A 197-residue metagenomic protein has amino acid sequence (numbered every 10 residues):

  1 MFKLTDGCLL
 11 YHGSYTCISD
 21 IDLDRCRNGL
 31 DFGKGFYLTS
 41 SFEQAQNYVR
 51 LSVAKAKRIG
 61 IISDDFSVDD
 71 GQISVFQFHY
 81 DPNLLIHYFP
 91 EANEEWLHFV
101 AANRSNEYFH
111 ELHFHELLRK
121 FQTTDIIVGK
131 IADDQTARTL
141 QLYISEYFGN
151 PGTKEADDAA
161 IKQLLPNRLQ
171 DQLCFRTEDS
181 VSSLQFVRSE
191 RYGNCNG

Functional and structural regions predicted by a protein language model:
F2-D6, L30-D31, L51-K57, S67-G197: Conserved NAD+-utilizing ADP-ribose enzyme module
T5-G29: Short aromatic-glycine-(Arg/Gly/Cys) micro-motifs in beta-strand/loop hairpins
L9, F36, S74: Residue-level detector of short, conserved catalytic/binding motifs and their immediate flanks
G13, G33-G35, G129: Glycine-centered flexibility sites
S14-Y15, F36, F42, Y80-P82: Short, flexible loop/turn elements at secondary-structure junctions
R27-A54: Extended catalytic/binding region for NAD+/ADP-ribose chemistry, centered on the ART fold
I61-S63: RNA-binding basic/glycine-rich loop and surface signature characteristic of RAMP-family CRISPR effectors
